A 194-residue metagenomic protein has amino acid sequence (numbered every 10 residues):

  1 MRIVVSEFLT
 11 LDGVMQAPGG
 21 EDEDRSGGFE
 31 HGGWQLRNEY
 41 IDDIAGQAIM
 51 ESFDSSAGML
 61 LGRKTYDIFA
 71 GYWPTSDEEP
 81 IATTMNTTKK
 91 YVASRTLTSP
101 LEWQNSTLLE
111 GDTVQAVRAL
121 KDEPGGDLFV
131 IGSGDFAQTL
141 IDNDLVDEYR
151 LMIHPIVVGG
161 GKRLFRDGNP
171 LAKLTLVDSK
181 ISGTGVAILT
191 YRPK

Functional and structural regions predicted by a protein language model:
M1-L145, P155-K194: Portal/gating segments that form or line small-molecule/metal binding sites
E148: Periplasmic plug
